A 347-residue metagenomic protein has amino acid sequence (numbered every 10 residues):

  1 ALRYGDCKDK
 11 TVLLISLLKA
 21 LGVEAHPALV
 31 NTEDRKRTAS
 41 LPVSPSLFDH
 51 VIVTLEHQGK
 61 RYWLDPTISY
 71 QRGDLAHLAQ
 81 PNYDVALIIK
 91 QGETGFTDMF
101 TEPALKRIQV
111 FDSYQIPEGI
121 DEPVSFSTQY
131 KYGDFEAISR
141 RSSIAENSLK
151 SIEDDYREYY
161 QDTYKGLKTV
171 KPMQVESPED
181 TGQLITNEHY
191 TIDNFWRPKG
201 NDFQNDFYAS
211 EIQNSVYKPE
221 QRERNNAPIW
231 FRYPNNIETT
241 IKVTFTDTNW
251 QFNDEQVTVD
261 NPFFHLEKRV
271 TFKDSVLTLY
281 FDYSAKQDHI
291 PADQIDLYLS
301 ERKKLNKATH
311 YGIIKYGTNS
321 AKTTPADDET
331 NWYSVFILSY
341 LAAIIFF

Functional and structural regions predicted by a protein language model:
A1-A342: A sensor for short, sequence-defined functional sites
I344-F347: Juxtamembrane interface at the cytosolic side of transmembrane helices
